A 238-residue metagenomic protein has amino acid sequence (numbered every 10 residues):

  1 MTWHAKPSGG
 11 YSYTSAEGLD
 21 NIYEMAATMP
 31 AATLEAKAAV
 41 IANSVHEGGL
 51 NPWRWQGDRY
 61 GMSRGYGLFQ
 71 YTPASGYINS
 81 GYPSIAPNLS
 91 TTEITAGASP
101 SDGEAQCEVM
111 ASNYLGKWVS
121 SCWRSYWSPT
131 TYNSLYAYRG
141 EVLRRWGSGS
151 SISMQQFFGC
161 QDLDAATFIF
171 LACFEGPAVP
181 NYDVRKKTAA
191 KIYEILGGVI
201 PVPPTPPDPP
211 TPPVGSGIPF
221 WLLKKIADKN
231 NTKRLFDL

Functional and structural regions predicted by a protein language model:
M1-A38, V179-L238: Extracellular cell-wall/glycan-interacting regions and their flexible linkers
T2-P30, V45-D162: Peptidoglycan-targeting cell-wall enzymes and recognition modules
L34-A42, Q161-I169: Alpha-helical scaffolds flanking conserved acidic
Q70, G81-E93, A178-L196: Charged, low-complexity, helix-prone segments enriched in Lys/Glu/Asp/Gln
Q106, T167, L235-L238: Intrinsically disordered, low-complexity polar segments enriched in Ser/Thr/Pro and acidic
S112, I169-C173: Short, hydrophobic/amphipathic alpha-helical patches that form generic packing surfaces within helical domains
F157, L163, F174-P180: Residue microenvironments linked to proteolytic maturation and disulfide-stabilized extracellular modules
